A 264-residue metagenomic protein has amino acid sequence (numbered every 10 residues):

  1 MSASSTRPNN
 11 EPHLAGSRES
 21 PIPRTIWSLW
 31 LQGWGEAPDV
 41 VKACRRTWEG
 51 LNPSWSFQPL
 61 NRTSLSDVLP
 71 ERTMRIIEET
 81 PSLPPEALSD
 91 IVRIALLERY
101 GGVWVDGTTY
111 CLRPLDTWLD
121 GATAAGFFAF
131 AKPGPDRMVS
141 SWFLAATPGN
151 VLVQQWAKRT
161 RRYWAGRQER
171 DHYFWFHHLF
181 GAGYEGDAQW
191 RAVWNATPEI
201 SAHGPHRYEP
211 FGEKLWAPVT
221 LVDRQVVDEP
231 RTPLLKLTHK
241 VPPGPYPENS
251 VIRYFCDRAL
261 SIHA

Functional and structural regions predicted by a protein language model:
M1-D90, V105-A264: Glycosyltransferase-associated regions of secretory-pathway enzymes, highlighting luminal stem/catalytic domains
D90-G102: Small-residue hinge/turn detector
